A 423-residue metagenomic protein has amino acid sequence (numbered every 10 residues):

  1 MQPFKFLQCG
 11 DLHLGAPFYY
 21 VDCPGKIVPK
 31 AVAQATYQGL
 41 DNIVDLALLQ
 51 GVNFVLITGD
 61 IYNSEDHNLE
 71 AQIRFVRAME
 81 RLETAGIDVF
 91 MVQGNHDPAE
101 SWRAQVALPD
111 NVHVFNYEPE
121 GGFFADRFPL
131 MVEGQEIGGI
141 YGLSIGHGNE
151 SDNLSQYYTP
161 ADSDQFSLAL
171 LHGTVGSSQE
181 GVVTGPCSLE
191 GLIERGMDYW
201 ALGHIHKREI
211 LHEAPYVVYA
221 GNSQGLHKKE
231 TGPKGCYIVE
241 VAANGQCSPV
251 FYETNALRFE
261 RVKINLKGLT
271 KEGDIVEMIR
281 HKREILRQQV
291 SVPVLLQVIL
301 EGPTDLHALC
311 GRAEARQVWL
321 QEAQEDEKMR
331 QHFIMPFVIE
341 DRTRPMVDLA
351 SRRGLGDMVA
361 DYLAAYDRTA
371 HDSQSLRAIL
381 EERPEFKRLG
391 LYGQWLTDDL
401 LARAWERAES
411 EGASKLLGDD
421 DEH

Functional and structural regions predicted by a protein language model:
M1-Q72, D398: N-terminal active-site segment of His-dependent metallophosphoesterases
M1-V28, K234, E240-N265: Domain-start "cap" segments at the beginnings of catalytic or binding domains
P3, G51, E136, Q165 (+3 more regions): Short loop/turn motifs at secondary-structure junctions
Y19, G25, F54, E65-V218 (+1 more regions): His/Asp/Glu-rich metal-coordinating catalytic cores of metallo-dependent phosphodiesterases/hydrolases acting on
A35-N42, R77, M278-H281: A non-catalytic, amphipathic alpha-helix used as a structural packing/dimerization or gating element in enzyme scaffolds
A47, L82, L286: Hydrophobic pocket-lining residues that define ligand/cofactor binding sites across diverse proteins
T254-H423: Accessory, non-catalytic peripheral segments of nucleic-acid enzymes
